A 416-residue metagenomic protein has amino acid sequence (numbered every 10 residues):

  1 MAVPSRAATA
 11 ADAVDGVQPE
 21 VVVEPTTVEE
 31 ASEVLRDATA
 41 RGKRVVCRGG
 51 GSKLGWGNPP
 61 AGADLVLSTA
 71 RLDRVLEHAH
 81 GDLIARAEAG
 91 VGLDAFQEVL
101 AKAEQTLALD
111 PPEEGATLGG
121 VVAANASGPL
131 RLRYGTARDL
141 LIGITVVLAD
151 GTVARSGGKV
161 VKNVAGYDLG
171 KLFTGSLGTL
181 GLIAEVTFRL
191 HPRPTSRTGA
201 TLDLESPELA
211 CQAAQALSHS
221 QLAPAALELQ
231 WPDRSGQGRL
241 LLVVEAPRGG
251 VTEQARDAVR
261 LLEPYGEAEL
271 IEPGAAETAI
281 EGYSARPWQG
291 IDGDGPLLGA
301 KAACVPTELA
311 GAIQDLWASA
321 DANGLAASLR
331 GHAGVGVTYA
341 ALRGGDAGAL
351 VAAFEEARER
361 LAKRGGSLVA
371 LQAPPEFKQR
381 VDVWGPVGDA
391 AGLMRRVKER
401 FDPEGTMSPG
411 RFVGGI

Functional and structural regions predicted by a protein language model:
M1-A2, V17, T27, G55 (+12 more regions): Structured catalytic cores of enzymes that bind and process phosphorylated ligands/cofactors
D12-V45, T69-E113, A126-K159, V164 (+1 more regions): N-terminal glycine-rich flavin-associated loop
V17, T26, G50, G55-D64 (+3 more regions): Conserved glycine-rich FAD pyrophosphate-binding loop
E30-E33, D94-A95, E208-Q212, G249-R256 (+2 more regions): Short, conserved charged micro-motifs
R44, T106, A223, A326 (+1 more regions): Residue-level detector of anion-binding/catalytic polar loops
L83, S235-E245, V335-R343: A generic structural motif
A123, I142-P296: C-terminal substrate-binding/cap subdomain adjacent to the FAD-binding core in PCMH-type and related FAD-linked
